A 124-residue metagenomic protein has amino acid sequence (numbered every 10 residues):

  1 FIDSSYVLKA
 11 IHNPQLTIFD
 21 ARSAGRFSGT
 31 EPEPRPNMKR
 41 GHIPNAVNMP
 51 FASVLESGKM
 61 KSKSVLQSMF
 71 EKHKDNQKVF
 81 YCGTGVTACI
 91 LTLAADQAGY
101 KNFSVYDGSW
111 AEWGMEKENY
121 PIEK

Functional and structural regions predicted by a protein language model:
F1-T17, A21-K124: Rhodanese-like catalytic fold shared by cysteine-dependent sulfurtransferases and DSP/PTP-type phosphatases
